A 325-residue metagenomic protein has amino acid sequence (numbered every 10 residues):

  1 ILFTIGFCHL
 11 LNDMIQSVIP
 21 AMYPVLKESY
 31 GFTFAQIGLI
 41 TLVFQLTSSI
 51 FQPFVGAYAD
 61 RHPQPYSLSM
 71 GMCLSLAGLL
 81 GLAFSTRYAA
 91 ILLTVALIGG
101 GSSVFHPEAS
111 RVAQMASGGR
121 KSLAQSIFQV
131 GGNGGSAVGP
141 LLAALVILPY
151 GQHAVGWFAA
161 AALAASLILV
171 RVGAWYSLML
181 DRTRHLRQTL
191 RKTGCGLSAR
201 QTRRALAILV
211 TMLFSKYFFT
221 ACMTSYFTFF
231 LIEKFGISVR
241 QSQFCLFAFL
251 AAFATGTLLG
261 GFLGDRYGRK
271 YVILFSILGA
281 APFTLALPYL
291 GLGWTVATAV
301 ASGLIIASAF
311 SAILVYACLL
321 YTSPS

Functional and structural regions predicted by a protein language model:
S17, Q45-P53, A137, L250-A254 (+1 more regions): Residue-level signature of mid-helix packing/kink "hotspots" within the transmembrane helices of 12-pass Major
P20, R204-F247: Extracytoplasmic gate region of multi-pass secondary transporters
I50-F84: Conserved MFS/SLC helix-loop-helix module at the cytosolic interface between two early adjacent transmembrane helices
C73-T86, G279-L290: C-terminal ends and interior cores of transmembrane alpha-helices in multi-pass membrane transporters/permeases
V95-V130: Cytoplasmic helix-loop-helix junction between adjacent transmembrane helices in 12-TM secondary transporters
G131-A174: Helix-loop-helix hairpin linking two adjacent transmembrane segments in secondary transporters
K270-I313: C-terminal transmembrane helical hairpin of 12-TM major facilitator-type secondary transporters
Y321-S325: Conserved small/polar residues in nucleotide/adenosyl-binding loops
